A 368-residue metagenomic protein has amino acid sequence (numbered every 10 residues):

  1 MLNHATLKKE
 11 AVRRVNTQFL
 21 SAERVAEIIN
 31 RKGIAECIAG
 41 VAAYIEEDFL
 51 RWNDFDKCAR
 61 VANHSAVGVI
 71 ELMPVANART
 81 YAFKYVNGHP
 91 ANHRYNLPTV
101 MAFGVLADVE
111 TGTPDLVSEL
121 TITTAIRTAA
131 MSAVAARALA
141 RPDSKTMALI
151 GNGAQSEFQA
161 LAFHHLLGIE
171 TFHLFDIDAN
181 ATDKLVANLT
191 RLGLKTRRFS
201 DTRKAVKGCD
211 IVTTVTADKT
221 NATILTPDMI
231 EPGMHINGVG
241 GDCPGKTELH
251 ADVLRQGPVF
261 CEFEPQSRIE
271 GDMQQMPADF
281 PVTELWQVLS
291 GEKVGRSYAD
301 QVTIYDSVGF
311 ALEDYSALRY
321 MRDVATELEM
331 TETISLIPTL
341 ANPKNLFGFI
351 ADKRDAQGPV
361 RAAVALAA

Functional and structural regions predicted by a protein language model:
M1-A125, A133, D143, L312-Y315 (+3 more regions): N-terminal ligand-binding/catalytic initiation module
L139-T146, G168, E231-P232: Short helix-loop-beta connector
N152-G153: Glycine-rich Rossmann-fold phosphate-binding loop(s) that bind the pyrophosphate of adenine dinucleotide cofactors
S156-E157: N-terminal Rossmann-fold NAD(P) dinucleotide-binding loop
L166-L192: NAD(P)-binding Rossmann-fold cofactor-contacting core
R203, G208, K219-H235, A251: Rossmann-fold NAD(P) dinucleotide-binding segment
T213-T216, G238-V239, E262, L318: Short, well-ordered coil/turn residues at beta-beta hairpins and beta-strand->alpha-helix junctions within
M229-M234, G238-V294: Rossmann-fold NAD(P)-binding glycine/threonine-rich loop
